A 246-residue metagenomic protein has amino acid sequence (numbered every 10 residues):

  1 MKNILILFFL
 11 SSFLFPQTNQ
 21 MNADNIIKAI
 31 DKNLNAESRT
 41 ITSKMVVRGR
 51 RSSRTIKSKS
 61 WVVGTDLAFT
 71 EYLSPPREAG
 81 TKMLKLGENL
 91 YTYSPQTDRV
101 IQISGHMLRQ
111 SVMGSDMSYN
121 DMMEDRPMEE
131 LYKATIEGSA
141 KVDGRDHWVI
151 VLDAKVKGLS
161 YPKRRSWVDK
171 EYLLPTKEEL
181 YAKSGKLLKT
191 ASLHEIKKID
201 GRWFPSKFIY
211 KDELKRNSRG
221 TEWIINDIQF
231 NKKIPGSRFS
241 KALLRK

Functional and structural regions predicted by a protein language model:
N3-P16: Sec-dependent N-terminal signal peptides
T18-S38, K44-V46, S53-R54, A79-K82 (+4 more regions): Flexible, processing/modification-adjacent segments and terminal tails in exported/periplasmic/extracellular proteins
T40-R77, L173: N-terminal, post-signal-peptide region of Sec/Tat-exported proteins
K59, F69-E71, T81, Y91-T92 (+2 more regions): Short, hydrophobic/aromatic-rich beta-strand segments within well-structured domains
S60-G64, L86-G87, H106-R109, H194-K197 (+1 more regions): A short, sequence-level motif marking secondary-structure junctions
D66-L67, N89-L90, R99, Y172-L174: Structural motif
M123, D143-S240: Gly/Pro-enriched, hydrophobic low-complexity segments that function as extracytoplasmic propeptides/linkers
